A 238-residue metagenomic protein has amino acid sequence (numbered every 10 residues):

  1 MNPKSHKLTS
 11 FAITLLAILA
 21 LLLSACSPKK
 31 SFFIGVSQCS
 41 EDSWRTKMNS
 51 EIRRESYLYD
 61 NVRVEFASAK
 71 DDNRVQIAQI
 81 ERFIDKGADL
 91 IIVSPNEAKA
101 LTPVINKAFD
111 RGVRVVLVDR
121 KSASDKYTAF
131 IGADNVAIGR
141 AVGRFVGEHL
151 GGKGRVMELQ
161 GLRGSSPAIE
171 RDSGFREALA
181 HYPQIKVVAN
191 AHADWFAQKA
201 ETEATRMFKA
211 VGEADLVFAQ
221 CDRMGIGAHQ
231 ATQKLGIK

Functional and structural regions predicted by a protein language model:
M1-N2, S27: N-terminal hydrophobic targeting signals that begin at the initiator methionine
N2-I13: Bacterial N-terminal signal peptides that target proteins for export
A12-S24: Bacterial N-terminal signal peptides
C26-K238: A residue-level marker of the well-folded mature domains of exported/periplasmic proteins
